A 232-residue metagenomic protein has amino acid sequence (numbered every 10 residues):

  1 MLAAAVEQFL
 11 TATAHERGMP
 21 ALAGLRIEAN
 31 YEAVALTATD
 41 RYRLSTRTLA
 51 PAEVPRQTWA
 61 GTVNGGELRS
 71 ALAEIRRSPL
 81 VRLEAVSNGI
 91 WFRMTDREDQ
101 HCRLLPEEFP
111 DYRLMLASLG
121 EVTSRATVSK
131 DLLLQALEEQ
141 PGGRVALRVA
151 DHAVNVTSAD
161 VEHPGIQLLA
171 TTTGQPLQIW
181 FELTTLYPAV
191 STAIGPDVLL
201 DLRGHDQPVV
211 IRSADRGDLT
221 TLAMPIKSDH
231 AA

Functional and structural regions predicted by a protein language model:
M1-L105, A117-A232: DNA polymerase processivity clamps
L105-D111: Flexible hinge/switch segments at interdomain interfaces of large molecular machines
